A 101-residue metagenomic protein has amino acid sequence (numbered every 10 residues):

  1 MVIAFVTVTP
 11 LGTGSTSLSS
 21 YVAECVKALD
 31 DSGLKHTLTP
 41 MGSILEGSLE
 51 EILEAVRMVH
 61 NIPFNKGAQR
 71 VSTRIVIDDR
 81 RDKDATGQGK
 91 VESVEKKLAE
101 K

Functional and structural regions predicted by a protein language model:
M1-K101: Charge-rich, low-complexity N-terminal segments
